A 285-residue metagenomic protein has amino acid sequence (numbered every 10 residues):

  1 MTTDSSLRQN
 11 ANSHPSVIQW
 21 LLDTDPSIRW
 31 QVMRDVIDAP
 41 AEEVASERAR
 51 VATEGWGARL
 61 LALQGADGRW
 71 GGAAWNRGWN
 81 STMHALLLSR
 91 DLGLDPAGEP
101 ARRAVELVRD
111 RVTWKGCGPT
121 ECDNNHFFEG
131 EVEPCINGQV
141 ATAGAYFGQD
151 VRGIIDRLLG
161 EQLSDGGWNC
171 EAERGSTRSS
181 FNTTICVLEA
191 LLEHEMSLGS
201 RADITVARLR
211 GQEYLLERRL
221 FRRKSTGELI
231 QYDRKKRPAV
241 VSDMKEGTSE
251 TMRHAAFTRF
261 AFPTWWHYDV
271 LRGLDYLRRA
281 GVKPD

Functional and structural regions predicted by a protein language model:
M1-D285: Preference for long, amphipathic alpha-helical scaffolds in soluble/luminal domains and all-alpha bundles
